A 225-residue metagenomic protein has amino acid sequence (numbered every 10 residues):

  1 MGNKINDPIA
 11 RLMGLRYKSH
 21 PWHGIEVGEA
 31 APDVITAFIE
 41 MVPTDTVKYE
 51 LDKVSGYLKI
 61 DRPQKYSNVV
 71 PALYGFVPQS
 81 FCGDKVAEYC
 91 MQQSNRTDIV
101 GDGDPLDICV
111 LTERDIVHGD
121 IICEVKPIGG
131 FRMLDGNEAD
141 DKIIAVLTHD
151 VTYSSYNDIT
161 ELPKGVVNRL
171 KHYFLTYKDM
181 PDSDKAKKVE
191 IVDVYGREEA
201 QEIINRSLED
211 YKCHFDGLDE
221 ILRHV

Functional and structural regions predicted by a protein language model:
M1-V225: Hydrophobic N-terminal alpha-helices or hydrophobic patches in metabolic proteins across all domains of life
